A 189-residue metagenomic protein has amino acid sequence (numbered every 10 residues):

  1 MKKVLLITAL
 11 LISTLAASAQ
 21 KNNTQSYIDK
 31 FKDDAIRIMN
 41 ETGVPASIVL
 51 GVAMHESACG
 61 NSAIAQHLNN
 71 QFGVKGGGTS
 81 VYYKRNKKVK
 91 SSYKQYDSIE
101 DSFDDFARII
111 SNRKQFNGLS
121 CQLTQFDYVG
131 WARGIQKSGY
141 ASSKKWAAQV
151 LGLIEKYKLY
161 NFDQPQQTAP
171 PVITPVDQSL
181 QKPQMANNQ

Functional and structural regions predicted by a protein language model:
K2, L6, L11, A16-N188: Catalytic cores of secreted/periplasmic lytic hydrolases that degrade extracellular macromolecules
